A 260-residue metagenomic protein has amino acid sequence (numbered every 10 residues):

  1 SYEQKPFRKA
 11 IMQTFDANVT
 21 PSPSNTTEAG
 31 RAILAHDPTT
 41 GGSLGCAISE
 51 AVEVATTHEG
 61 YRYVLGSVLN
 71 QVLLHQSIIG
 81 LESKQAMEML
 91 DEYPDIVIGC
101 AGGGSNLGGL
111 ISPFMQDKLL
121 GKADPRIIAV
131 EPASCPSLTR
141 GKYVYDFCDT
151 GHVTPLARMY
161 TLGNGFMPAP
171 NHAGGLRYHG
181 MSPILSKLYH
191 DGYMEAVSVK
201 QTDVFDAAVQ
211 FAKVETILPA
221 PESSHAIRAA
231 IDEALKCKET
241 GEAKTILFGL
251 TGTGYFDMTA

Functional and structural regions predicted by a protein language model:
S1, Y93-L107, I127, T245-L250: A short, small-residue-rich loop immediately preceding and capping a beta-strand
S1-A29, V153, Y160: A glycine-rich helix N-cap at a beta->alpha junction
E3-K5, C100-I111, S137-T139, S223-A230 (+1 more regions): Short glycine/serine/threonine-rich phosphate/pyrophosphate-binding segments that cradle anionic phosphate groups
T27-L73, I79, L90-D91, Q116-D124 (+2 more regions): Active-site/ligand-binding loops adjacent to catalytic centers
V72, I98-G103, E131, S198-K200 (+2 more regions): Active-site nucleophile and cofactor-binding loops and adjacent substrate-binding regions of central metabolic enzymes
I78, G241, F248-A260: Glycine/aspartate-rich loop-and-adjacent alpha/beta segment that forms the canonical ThDP
M194-A196, T202-V214, S223, I227-K244: Non-transmembrane, aqueous-exposed alpha-helical and coiled segments at domain scale
